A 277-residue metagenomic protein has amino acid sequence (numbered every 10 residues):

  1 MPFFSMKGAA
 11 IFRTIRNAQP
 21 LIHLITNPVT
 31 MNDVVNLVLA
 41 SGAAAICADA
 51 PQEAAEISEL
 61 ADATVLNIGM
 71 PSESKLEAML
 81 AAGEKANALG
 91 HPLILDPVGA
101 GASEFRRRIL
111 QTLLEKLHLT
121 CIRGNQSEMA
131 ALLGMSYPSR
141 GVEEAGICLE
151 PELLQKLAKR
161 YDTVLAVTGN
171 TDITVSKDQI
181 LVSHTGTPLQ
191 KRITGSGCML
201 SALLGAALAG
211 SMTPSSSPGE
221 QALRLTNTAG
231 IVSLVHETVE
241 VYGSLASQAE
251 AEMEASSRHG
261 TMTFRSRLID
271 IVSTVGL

Functional and structural regions predicted by a protein language model:
M1-C47: Glycine-rich phosphate/adenosyl-contacting loop at the front of the ribokinase-like
F3-M6, S215-T226, E240-L277: Charged C-terminal helix
L37, S41-L89: Active-site cofactor/substrate anionic-group-binding motifs, chiefly glycine- and Lys/Arg-rich phosphate-binding loops
A45, G90-I94, L165: Hydrophobic beta-strand scaffold residues
N67, K75-G124: Glycine/small-residue-rich loop that forms an oxyanion/phosphate-binding "nest" at active or ligand-binding sites
R106-I180, L189: Conserved phosphate/ATP/ADP-binding segment of small-molecule kinases
A131, T194-I231, V235-E237: Short, small-residue alpha-helix embedded
S183-G195: Short pre-catalytic strand/loop immediately N-terminal to key active-site residues, enriched for Gly-Thr
